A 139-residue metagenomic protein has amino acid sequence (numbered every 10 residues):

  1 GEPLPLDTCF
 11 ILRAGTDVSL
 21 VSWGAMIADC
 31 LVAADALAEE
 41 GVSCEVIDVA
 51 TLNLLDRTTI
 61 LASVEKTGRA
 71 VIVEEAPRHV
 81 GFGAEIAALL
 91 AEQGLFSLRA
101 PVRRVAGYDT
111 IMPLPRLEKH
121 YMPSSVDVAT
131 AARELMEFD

Functional and structural regions predicted by a protein language model:
G1-D139: Thiamine diphosphate
